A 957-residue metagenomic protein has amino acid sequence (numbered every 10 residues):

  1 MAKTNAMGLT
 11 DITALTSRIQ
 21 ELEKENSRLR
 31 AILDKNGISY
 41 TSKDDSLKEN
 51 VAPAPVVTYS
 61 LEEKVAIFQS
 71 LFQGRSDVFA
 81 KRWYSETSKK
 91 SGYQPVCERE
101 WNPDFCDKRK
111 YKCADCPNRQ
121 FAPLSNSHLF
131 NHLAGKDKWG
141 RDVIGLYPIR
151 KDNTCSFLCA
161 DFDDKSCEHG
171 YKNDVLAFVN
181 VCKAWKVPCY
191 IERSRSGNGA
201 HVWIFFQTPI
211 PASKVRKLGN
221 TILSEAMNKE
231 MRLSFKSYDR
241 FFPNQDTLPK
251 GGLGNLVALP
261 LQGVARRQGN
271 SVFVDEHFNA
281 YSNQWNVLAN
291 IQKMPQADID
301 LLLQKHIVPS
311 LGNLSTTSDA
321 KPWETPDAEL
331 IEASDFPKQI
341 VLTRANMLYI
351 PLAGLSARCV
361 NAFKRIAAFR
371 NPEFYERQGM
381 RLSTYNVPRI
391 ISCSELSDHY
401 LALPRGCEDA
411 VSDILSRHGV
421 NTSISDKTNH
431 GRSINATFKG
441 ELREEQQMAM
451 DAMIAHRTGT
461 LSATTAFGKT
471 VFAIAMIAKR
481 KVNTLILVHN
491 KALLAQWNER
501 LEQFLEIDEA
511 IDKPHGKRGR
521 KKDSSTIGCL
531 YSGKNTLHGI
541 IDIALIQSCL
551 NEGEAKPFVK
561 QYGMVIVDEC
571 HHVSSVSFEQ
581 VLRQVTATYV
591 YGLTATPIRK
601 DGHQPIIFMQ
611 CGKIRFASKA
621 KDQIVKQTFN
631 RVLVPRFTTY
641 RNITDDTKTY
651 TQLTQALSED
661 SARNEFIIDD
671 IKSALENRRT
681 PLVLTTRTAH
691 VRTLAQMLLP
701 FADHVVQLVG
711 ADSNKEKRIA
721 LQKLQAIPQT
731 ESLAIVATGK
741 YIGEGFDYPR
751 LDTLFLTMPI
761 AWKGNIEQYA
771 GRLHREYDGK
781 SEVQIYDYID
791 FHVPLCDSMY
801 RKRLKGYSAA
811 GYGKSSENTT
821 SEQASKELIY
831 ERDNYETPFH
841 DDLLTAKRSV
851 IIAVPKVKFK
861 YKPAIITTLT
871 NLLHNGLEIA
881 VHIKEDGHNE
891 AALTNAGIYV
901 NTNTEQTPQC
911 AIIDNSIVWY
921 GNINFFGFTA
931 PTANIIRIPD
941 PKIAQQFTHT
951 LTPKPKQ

Functional and structural regions predicted by a protein language model:
A2-K3, P55-N198, F205-K217, T221: Signature for HUH/AEP ssDNA processing cores
V471-Q503, R687-A689: Conserved Walker A/P-loop ATP-binding site and its immediately adjacent core in helicase/helicase-like ATPase domains
L493-C529, G533, A702: Conserved helix-turn-beta segment of the N-terminal RecA-like "Helicase ATP-binding" lobe in SF1/SF2 helicases
K534-L537, T693, H704-K740: Conserved helicase ATPase core of P-loop NTP-dependent helicases/translocases
G563, H571-V632: Post-DEXD/H (motif II) to motif III coupling segment of the RecA-like Helicase ATP-binding lobe
D645-T686, T693-M697: Conserved interdomain hinge at the start of the Helicase C-terminal
A761-S781, I785: Conserved SF2 helicase motif VI
T820-Q957: PLD/PLD-like phosphodiesterase catalytic module centered on the HKD motif
